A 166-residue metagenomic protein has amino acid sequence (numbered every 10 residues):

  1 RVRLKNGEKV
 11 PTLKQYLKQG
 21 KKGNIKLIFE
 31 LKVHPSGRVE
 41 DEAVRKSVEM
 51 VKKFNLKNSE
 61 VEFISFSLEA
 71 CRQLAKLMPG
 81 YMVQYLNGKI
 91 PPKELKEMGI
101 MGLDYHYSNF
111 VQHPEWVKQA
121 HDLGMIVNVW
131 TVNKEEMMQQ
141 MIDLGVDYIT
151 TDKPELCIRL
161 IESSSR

Functional and structural regions predicted by a protein language model:
R1-M82, M101, H121-L123: Metal-dependent phosphodiesterase/phospholipase catalytic core, i.e., the His/Asp/Glu-rich active-site region
R3-E8, M82-R166: C-terminal active-site rim and adjoining tail of enzyme catalytic domains
